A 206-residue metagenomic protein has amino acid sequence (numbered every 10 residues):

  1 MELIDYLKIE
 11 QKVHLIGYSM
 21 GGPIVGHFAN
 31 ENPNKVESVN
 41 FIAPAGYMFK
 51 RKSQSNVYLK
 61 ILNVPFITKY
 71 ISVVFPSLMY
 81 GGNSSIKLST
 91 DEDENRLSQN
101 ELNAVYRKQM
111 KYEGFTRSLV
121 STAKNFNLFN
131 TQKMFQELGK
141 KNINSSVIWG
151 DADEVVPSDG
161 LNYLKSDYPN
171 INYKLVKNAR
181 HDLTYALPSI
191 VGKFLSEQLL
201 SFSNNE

Functional and structural regions predicted by a protein language model:
M1-V13: Conserved acidic catalytic loop of the alpha/beta-hydrolase fold
G17-G21, V25: Gly/Ala-rich beta-loop-alpha elbow adjacent to hydrolase catalytic centers
N30-E31, S38-Y70, K133: Flexible "cap/lid" loop of the alpha/beta hydrolase fold
K50-K52, N56, S72-K140: Conserved alpha/beta-hydrolase catalytic His-Asp/Glu region
F126-N127, D151-V156, H181: Acidic catalytic loop of the alpha/beta-hydrolase fold
K133-F135, I143, P157-S166: Short alpha-helix in the alpha/beta-hydrolase fold that links the catalytic acid
K141, V147-W149, D153: Short beta-strand/loop motif that positions the catalytic acidic residue of the alpha/beta-hydrolase fold
P169-E206: Catalytic active-site module of serine/aspartate enzymes centered on a nucleophile-bearing elbow/loop
